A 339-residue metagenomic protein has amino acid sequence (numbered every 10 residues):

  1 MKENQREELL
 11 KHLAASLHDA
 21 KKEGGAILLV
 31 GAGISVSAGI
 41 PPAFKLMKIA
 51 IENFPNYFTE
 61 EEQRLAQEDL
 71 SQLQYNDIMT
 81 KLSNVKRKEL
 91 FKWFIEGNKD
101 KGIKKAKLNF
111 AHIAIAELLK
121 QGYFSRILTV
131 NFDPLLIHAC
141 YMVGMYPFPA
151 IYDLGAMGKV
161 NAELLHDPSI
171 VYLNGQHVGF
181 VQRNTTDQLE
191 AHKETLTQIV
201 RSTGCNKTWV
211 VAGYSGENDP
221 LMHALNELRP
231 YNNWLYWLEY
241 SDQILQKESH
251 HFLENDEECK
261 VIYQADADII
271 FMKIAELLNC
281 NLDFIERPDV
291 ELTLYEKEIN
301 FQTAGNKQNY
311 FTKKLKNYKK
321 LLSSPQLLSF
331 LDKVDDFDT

Functional and structural regions predicted by a protein language model:
M1-D187, H192-K193, T197-R201, C205-K207 (+3 more regions): Conserved catalytic-core helix/loop/strand module for nucleotide-ribose chemistry
G213: Extended basic-aromatic, gly/pro-enriched interface segments that bind polyanionic ligands
